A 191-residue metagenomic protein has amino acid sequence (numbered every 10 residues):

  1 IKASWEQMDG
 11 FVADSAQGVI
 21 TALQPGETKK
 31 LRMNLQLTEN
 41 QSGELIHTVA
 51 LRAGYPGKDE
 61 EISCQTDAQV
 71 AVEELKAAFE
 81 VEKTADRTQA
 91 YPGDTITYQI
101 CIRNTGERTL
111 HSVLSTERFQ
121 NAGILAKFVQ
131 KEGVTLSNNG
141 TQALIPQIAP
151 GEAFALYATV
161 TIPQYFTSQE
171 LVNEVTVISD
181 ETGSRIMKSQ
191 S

Functional and structural regions predicted by a protein language model:
I1-S191: Exported/extracytosolic protein signature
